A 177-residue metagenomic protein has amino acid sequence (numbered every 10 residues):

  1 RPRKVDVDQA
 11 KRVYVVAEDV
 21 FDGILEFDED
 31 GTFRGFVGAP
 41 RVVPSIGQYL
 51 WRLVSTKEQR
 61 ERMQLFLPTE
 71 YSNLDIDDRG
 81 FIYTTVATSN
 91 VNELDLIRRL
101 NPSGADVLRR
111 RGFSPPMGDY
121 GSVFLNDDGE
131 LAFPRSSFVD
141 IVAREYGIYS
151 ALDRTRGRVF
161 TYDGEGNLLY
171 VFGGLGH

Functional and structural regions predicted by a protein language model:
R1-H177: Eukaryotic scaffold repeat domains enriched in small/polar residues
